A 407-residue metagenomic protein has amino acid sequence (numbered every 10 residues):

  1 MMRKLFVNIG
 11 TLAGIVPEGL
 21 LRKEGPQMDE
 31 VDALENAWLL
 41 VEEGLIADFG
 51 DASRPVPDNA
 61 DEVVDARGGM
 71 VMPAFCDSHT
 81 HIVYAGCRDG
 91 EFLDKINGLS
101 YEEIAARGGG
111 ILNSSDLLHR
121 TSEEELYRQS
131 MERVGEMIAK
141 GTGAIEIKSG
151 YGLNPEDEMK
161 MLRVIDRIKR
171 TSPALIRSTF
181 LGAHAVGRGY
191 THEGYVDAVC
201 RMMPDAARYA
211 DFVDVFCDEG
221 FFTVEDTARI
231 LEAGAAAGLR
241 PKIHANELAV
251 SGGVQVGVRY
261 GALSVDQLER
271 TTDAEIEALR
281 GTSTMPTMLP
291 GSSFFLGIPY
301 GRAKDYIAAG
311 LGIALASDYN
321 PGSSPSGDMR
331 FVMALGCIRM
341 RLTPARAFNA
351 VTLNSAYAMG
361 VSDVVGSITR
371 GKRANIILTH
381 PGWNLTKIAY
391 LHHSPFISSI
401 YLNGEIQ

Functional and structural regions predicted by a protein language model:
M1-P57: N-terminal metal-binding scaffold of metallo-dependent hydrolase/deaminase domains
L5, D61-D65, S178, I400: Conserved beta-strand scaffold positions in the cores of enzyme catalytic domains, especially in NTP/NDP-utilizing
I9, L39, G44, G68 (+14 more regions): Divalent metal-coordination and catalytic microenvironments
E62, A66-Q129: Metal-associated gating/positioning segment near the N- to mid-region
P73, G135, P204, A228 (+5 more regions): Alpha-helical segments flanking ligand/cofactor-binding loops in enzyme cores
L112-Q129, G135, G143-S251: Metal-coordinating catalytic core of metallo-dependent amide/deamination hydrolases
R240, V250-S367, T379-T386, H392 (+1 more regions): Active-site-adjacent C-terminal substructures of enzyme catalytic domains
P395-Q407: Short peripheral tails and domain-boundary helices/loops at the edges of structured domains
